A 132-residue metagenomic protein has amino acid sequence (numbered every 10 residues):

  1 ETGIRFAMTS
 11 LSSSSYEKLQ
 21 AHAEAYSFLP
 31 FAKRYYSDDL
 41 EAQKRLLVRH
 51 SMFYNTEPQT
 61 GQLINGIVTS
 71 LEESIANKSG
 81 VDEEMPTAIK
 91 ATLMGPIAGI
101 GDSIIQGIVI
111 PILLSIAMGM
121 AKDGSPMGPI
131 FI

Functional and structural regions predicted by a protein language model:
E1-D82: Soluble N-terminal domains of membrane-associated systems
P30, P96, P111, P126-P129: Proline-rich intrinsically disordered, low-complexity coils
E84-A121: Transmembrane alpha-helical segments and their cytosolic interface motifs in multi-pass membrane proteins
M118-I130: Helix-coil boundary and interhelical linker segments in multi-pass alpha-helical membrane proteins
